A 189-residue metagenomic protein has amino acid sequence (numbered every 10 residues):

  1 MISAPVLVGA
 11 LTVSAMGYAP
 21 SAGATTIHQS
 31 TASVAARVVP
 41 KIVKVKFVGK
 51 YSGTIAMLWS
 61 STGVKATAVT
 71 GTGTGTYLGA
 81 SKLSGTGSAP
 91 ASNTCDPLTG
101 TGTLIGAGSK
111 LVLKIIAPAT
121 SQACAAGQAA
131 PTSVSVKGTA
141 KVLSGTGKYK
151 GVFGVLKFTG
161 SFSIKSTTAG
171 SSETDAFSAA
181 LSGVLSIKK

Functional and structural regions predicted by a protein language model:
M1-T25: Secretory targeting and sorting signals
T25-K189: Beta-strand-enriched cores of mature, soluble protein domains
